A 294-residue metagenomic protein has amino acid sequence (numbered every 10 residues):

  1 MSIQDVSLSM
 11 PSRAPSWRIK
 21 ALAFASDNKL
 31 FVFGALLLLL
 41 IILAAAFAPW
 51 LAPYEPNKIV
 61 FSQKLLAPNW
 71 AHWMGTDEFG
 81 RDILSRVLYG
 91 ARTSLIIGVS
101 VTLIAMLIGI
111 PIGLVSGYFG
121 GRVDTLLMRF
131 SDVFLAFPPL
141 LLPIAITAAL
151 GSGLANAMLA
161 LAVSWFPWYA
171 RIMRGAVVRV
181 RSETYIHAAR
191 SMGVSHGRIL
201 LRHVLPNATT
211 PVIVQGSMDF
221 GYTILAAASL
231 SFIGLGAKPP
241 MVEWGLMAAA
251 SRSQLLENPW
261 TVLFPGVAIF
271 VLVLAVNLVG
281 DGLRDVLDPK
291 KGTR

Functional and structural regions predicted by a protein language model:
M1-I110, L114-V115, G121-R122, L140 (+3 more regions): Gly/Trp-centered helix-boundary motif
L40, F130, A136-F137, I146-A149 (+5 more regions): Hydrophobic transmembrane alpha-helices
I41, L114, P143-A148, A157 (+5 more regions): Transmembrane alpha-helix boundary and packing residues in multipass membrane permease domains and related
A45, L114-Y118, T147-A149, L161 (+7 more regions): Transmembrane helix-loop junction
W73, D77, L107-I108, G117-V180 (+1 more regions): Generic hydrophobic transmembrane alpha-helix motif, especially the helices
T93-I97, I112, D124-M128, A155-L159 (+5 more regions): Short alpha-helical transmembrane interface motifs in multi-pass membrane proteins
G120-G121, L135-P139, S152, S182 (+4 more regions): Short, conserved catalytic or interaction motifs in soluble domains
